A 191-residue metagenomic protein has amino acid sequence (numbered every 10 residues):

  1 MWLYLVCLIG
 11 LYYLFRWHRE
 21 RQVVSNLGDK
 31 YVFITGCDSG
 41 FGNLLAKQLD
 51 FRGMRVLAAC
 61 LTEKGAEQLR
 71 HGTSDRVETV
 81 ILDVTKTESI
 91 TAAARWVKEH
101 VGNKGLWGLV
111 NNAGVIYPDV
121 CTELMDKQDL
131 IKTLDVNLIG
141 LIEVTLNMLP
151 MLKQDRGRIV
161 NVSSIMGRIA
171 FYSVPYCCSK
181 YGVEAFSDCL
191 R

Functional and structural regions predicted by a protein language model:
Y31, D38-S39: Conserved glycine-rich cofactor-binding loop
R52-Q68: Conserved glycine-rich Rossmann-like NAD(P)H-binding loop of the short-chain dehydrogenase/reductase
T73-E88: Rossmann-fold cofactor-recognition segment
N112-P118: Conserved NAD(P)H cofactor-binding loop of Rossmann-fold oxidoreductase domains
V120-T122, D126-K132: Substrate-binding pocket helix/loop in short-chain dehydrogenase/reductase
T145, S179-G182: Active-site helix of classical SDR
S164: Residue(s) in the substrate-gating loop at a strand-loop-helix junction that position the organic substrate next
